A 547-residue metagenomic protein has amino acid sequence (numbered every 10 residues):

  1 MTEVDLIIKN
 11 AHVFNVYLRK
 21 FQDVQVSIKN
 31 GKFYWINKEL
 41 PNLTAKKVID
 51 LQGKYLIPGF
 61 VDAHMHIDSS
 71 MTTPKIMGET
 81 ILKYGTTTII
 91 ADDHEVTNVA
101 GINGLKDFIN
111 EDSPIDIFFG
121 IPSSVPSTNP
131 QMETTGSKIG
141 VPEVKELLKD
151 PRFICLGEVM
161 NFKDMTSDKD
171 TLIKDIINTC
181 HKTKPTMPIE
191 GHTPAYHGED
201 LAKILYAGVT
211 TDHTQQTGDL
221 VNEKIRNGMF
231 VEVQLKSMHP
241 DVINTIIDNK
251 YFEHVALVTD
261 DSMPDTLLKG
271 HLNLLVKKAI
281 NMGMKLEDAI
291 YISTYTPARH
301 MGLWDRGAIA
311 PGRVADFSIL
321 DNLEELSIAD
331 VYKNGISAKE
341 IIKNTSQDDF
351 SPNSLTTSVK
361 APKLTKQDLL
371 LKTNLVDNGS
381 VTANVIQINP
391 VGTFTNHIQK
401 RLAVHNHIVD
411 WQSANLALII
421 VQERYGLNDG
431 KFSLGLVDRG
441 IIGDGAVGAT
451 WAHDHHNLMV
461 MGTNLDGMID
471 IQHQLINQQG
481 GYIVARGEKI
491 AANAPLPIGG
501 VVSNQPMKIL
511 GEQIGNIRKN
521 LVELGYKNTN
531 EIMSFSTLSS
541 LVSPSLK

Functional and structural regions predicted by a protein language model:
M1-V24, K29-N30, Y34, E39 (+4 more regions): Active-site microenvironment of metallo-dependent hydrolases
D5-L6, K46-K47, T87-I89, I115-G120 (+12 more regions): Structural motif
K38, D93-V96, P122-S124, N161 (+6 more regions): Short, ordered loop/turn segments at secondary-structure junctions
P41-L43, V48-E111, D466: Metal-associated gating/positioning segment near the N- to mid-region
I57-A63, I90-H94, G120, G157 (+3 more regions): Active-site neighborhood of phospho(di)ester-bond hydrolases with catalytic His/Asp-centered motifs
G78-P188, I490-P495: Divalent-metal coordination cores built from histidine and acidic residues
K138-G157, D164-V233, S237-L257, L267-N281 (+1 more regions): Histidine/acidic residue-rich metal-binding segments in metalloenzymes
